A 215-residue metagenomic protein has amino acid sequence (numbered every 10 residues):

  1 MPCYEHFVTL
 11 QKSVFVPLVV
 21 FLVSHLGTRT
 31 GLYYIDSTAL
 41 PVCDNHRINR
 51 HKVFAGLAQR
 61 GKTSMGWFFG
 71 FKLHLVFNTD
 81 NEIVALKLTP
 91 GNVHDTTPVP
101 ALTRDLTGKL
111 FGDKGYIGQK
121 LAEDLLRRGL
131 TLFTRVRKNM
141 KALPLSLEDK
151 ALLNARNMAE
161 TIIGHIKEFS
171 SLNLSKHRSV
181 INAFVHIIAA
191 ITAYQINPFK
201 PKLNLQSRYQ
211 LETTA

Functional and structural regions predicted by a protein language model:
M1-A215: Short alpha-helical elements
